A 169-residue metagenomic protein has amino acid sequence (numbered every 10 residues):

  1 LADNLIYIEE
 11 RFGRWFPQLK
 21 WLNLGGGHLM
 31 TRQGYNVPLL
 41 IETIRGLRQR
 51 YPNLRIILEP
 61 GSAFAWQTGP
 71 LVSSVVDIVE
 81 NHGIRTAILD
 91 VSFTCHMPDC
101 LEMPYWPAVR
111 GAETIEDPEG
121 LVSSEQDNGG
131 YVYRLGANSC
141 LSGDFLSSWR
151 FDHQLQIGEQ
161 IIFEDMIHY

Functional and structural regions predicted by a protein language model:
L1-H82: Active-site loop/helix belt of alpha/beta enzymes
T43, R55-Y169: Charged (often Lys/Glu-rich) extended helix/loop segments that serve as interaction or gating elements
